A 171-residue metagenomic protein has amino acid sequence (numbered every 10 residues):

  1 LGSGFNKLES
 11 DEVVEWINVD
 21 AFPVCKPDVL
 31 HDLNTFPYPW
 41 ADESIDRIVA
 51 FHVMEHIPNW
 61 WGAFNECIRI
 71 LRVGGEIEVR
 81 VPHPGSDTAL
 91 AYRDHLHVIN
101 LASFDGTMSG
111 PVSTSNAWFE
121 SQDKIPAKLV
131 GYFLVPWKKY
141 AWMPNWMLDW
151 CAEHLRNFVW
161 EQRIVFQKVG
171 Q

Functional and structural regions predicted by a protein language model:
L1-G85: Conserved SAM-binding loop
W61-E66, E76-Q171: S-adenosyl-L-methionine-dependent methyltransferase catalytic module, highlighting the catalytic core
